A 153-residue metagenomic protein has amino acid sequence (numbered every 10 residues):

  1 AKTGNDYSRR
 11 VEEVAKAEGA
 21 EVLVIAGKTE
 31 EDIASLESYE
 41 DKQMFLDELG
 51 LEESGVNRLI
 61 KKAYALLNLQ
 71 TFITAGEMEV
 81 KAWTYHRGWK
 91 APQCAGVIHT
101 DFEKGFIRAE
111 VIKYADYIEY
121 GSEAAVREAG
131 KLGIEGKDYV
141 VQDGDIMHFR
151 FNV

Functional and structural regions predicted by a protein language model:
A1-Q142, M147, N152: C-terminal-of-GTPase-core extension/linker across diverse P-loop GTPases
